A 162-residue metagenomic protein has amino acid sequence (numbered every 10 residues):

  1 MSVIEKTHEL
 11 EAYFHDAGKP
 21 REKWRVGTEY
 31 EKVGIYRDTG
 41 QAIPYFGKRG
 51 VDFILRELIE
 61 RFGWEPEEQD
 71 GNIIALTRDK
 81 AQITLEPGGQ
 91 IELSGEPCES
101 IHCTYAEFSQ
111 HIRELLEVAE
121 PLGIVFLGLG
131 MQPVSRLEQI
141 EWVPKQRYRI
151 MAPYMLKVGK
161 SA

Functional and structural regions predicted by a protein language model:
M1-I140, R147-G159: Terminal catalytic/cofactor-binding subdomain
A162: Short terminal or interdomain "cap/linker" segment that borders an active site or interface and mediates
